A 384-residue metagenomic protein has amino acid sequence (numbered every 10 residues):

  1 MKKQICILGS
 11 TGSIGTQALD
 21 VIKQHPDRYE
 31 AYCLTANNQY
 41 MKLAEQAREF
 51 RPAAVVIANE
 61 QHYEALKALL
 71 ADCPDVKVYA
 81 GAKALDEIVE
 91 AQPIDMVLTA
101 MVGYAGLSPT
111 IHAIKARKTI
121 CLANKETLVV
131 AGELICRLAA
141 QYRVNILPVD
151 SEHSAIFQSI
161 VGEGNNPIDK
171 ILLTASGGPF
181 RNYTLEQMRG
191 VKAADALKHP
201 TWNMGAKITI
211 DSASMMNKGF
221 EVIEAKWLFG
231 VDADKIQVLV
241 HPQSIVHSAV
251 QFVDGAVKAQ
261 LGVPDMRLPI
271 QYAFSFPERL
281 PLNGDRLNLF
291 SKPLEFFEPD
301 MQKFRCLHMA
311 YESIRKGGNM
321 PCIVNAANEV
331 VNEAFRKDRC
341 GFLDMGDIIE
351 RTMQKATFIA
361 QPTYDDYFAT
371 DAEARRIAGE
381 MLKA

Functional and structural regions predicted by a protein language model:
M1-A384: Catalytic, metal-anchored helix/loop core of enzyme active sites in primary metabolism
